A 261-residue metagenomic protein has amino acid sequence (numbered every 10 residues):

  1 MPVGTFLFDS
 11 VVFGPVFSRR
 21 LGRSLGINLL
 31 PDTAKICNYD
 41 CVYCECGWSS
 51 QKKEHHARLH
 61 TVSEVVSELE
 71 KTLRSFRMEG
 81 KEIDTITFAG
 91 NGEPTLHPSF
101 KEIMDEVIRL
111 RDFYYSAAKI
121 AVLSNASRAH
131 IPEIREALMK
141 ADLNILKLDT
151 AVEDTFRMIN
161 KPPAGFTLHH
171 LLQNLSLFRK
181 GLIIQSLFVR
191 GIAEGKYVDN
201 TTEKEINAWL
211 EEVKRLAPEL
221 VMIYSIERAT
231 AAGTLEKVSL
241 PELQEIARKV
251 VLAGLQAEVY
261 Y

Functional and structural regions predicted by a protein language model:
M1-R20, K52, S67, R74-R77 (+1 more regions): Auxiliary Fe-S-binding modules of radical SAM enzymes
M1-V42, W48-H60, K71-G80: N-terminal [4Fe-4S]-dependent radical SAM core
F6-D9, K53, F88-N91, G165-L177: Generic detector of contiguous secondary-structure segments
S24-G26, T85, I145, I183: Short hydrophobic-acidic sequence motifs that mark active-site Asp/Glu residues
L29, F88-G90, S186, S225: Short glycine-centered, acidic/aromatic-flanked micro-motifs in structured strand/loop junctions that mark active-site
Y43-K140: Conserved Radical SAM active-site core
L96-Y224, A229-E236: Conserved AdoMet/S-adenosylmethionine-binding subsite of the radical SAM
